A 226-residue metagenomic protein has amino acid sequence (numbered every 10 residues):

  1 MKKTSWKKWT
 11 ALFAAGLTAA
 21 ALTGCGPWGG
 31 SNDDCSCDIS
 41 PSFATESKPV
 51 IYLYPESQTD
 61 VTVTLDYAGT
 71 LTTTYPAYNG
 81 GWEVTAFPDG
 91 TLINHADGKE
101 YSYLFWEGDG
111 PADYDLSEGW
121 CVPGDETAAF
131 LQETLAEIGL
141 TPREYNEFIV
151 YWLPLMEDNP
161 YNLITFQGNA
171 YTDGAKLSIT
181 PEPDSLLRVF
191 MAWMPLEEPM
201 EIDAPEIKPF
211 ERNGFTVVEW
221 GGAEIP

Functional and structural regions predicted by a protein language model:
K2-L12: Bacterial N-terminal signal peptides that target proteins for export
G16-L17: Repetitive helical segments and hydrophobic/amphipathic motifs
A21-G24: C-terminal motif of bacterial Sec signal peptides marking the signal peptidase cleavage site
G26-W28: Bacterial signal peptide processing site
G30-P226: Protease-labile, long low-complexity intrinsically disordered regions enriched in Pro/Ser/Thr
